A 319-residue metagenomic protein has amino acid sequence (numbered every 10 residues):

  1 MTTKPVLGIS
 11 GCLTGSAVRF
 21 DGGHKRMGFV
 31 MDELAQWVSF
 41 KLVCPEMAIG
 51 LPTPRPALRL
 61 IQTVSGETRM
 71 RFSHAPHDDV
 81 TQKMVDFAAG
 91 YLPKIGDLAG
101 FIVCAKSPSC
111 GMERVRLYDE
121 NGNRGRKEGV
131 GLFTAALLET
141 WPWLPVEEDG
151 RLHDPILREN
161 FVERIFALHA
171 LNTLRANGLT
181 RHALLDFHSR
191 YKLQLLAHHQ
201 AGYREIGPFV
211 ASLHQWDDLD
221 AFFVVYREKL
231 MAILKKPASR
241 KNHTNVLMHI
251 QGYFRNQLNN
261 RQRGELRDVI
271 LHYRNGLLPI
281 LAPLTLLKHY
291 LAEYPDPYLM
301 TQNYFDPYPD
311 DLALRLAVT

Functional and structural regions predicted by a protein language model:
T2-L7: Extreme N-terminal starter segment of soluble prokaryotic enzymes
S10-G11, C44, I102-K106: Short beta-strand segments
T14-G22: Short N-terminal binding/cap micro-motifs at the start of the first secondary-structure element
G23-K41: Short catalytic helix/loop segments, enriched in acidic residues and glycine and frequently bearing histidine
P45-E67: Short, surface-exposed acidic-centric catalytic microdomains
E67-F87, D97, N123-R190: Divalent-metal-activated hydrolytic enzyme cores
F87-D119: N-terminal glycine-rich phosphate/adenylate-binding segment common to multiple enzyme folds
V146-T319: Acidic, Ser/Pro/Thr-rich low-complexity regulatory regions and the short amphipathic helical interaction modules they
